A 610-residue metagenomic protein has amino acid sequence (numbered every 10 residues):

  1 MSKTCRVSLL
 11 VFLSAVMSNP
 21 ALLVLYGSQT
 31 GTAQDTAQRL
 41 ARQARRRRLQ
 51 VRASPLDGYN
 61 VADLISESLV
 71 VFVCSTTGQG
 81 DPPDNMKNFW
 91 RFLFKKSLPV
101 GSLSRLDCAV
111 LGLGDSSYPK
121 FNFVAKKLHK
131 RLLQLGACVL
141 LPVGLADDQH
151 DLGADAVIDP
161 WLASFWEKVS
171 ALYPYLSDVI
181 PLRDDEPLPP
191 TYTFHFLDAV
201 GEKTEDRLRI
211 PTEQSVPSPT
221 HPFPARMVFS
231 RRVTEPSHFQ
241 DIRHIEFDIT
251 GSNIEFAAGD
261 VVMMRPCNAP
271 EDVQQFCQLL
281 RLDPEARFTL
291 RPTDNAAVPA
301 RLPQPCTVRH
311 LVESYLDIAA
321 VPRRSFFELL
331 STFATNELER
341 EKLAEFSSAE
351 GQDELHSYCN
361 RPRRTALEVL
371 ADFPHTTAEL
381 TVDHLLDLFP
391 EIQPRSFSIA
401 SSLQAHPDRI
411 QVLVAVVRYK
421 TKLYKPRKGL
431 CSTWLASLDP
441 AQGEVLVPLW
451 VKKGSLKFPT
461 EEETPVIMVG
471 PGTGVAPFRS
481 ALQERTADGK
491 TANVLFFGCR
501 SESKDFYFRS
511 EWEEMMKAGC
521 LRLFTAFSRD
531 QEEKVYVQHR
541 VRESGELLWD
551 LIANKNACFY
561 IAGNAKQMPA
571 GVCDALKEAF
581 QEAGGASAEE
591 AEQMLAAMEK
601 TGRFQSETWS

Functional and structural regions predicted by a protein language model:
M1-S610: FNR-like FAD-binding dehydrogenase module
